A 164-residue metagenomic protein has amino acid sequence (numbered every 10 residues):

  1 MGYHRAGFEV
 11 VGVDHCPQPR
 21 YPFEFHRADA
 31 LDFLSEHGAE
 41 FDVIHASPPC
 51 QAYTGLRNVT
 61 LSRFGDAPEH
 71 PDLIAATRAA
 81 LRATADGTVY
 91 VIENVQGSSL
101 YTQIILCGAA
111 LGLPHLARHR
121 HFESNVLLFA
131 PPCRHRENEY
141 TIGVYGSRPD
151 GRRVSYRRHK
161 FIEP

Functional and structural regions predicted by a protein language model:
M1-A6: Conserved SAM-binding loop of SAM-dependent methyltransferases across substrates and taxa, primarily the Class I
F8-D14: Conserved SAM-binding motif I beta-strand of class I
D14, F25-R27, F33-V43, C50-P164: Class I S-adenosyl-L-methionine
P17-P19: Helix N-cap at the beta1-alpha1 junction of Rossmann-like dinucleotide-binding domains, i.e., the first residues
Y21-F23: Conserved SAM-binding loop
